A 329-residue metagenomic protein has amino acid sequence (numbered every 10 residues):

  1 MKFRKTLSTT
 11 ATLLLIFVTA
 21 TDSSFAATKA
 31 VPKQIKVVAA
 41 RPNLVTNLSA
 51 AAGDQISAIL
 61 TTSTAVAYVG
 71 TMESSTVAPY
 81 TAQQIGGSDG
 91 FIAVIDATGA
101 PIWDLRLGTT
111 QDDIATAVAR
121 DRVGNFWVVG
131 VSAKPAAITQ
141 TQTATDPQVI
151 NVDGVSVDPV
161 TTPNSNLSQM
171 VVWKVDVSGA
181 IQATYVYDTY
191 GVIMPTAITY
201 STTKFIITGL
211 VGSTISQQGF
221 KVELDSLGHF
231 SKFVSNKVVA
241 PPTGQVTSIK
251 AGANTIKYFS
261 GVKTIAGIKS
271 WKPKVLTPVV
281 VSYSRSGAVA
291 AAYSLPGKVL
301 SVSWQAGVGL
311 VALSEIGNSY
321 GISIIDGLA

Functional and structural regions predicted by a protein language model:
M1-A11: Bacterial N-terminal signal peptides that target proteins for export
T12-L14, V31: Generic short amphipathic/hydrophobic targeting helices enriched at N-termini, encompassing Sec-type signal peptides
I16-F25: C-terminal segment of classical bacterial N-terminal signal peptides
F25-A329: A sequence-level/structural motif corresponding to short, flexible coil/turn segments enriched in small polar residues
